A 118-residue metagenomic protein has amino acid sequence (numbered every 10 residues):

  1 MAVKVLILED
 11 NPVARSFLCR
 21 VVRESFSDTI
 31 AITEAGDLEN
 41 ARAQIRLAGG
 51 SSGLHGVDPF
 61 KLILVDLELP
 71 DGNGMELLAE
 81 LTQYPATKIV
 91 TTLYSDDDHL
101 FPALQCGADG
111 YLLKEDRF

Functional and structural regions predicted by a protein language model:
E9: Conserved acidic carboxylate
P12-G36: Two-component/phosphorelay signaling modules centered on CheY-like receiver
E34-L62: Acidic, metal-coordinating helix/loop segments flanking the phosphotransfer/catalytic sites of two-component signaling
D37, N73-E76: Acidic catalytic/metal-coordinating carboxylates
D66, T92: Active-site residues of response regulator receiver
P70, D96: The feature encodes the CheY-like receiver
M75-A86: Short amphipathic alpha-helix used as the core "switch/output" element in two-component signaling
